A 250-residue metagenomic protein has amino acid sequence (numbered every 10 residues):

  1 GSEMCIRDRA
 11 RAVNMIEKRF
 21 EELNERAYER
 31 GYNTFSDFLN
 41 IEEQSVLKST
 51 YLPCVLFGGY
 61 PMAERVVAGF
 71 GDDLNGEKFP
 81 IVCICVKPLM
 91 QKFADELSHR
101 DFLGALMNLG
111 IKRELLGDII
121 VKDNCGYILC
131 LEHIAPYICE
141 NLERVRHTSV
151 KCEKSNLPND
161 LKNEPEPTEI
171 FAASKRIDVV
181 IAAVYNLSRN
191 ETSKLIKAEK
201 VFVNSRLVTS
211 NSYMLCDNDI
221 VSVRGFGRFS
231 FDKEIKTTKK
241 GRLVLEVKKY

Functional and structural regions predicted by a protein language model:
G1-I6: Short, small-residue-biased leader/transition segments that mark boundaries at the very start of proteins
R7-K122: Electropositive, beta-rich accessory/interaction domains or terminal extensions that provide binding surfaces
C130-A135: Helix N-cap motif at beta-to-alpha junctions
L142-V150: A common structural junction motif
E153-F171: N-terminal beta-hairpin/loop module of FHA
T168-D217, K233-I235: A basic, amphipathic helix-loop patch mediating RNA/tRNA/ribosome contacts
V208, G225-S230: Short, charged beta-turn/beta-strand-edge "cap" motif at the junction between a beta-strand and an adjacent loop
F229-Y250: Short, compositionally biased
